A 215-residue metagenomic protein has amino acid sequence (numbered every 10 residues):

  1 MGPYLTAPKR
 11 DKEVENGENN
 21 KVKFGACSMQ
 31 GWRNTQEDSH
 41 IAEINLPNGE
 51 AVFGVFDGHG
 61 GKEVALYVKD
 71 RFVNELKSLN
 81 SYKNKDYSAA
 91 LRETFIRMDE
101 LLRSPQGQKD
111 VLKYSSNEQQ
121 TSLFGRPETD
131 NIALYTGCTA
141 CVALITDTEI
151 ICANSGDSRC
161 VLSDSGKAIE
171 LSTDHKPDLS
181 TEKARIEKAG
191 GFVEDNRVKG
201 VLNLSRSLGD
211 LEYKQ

Functional and structural regions predicted by a protein language model:
M1-Q215: PP2C/PPM-type serine/threonine phosphatase catalytic domain
